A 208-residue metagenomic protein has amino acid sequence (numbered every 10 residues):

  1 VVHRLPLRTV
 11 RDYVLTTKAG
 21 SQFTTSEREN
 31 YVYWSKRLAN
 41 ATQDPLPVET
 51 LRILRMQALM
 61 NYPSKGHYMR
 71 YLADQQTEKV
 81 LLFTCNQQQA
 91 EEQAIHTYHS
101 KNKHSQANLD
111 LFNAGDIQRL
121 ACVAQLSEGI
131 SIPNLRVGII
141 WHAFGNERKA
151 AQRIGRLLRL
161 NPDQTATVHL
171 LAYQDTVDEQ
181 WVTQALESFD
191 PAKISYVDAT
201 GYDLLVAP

Functional and structural regions predicted by a protein language model:
V1-L5, Y13, H96, I139 (+1 more regions): Hydrophobic/aromatic beta-strand patches that form the interior of the parallel beta-sheet core in alpha/beta enzyme
V1-Q76: Interdomain helical connector at the RecA1-RecA2 junction of SF1/SF2 helicase-like NTPases
T9-R11, Q88, L126-S127, A143-N146 (+2 more regions): Conserved nucleotide-binding/hydrolysis micro-motifs of P-loop NTPases
R28, G66, E147-A151, E179: Amphipathic alpha-helical transducer elements in NTP-driven molecular machines
K79-T84, Q88-I130, K149-A150: Conserved helicase ATPase core of P-loop NTP-dependent helicases/translocases
R119-V123, S127-G145, K149-Q152, T165-L171: A short beta-strand element within the Helicase C-terminal
R156-E187: Conserved segment of the helicase C-terminal RecA-like domain
I194-P208: Long, largely alpha-helical accessory region at the distal end of helicase-like NTP-driven motors
